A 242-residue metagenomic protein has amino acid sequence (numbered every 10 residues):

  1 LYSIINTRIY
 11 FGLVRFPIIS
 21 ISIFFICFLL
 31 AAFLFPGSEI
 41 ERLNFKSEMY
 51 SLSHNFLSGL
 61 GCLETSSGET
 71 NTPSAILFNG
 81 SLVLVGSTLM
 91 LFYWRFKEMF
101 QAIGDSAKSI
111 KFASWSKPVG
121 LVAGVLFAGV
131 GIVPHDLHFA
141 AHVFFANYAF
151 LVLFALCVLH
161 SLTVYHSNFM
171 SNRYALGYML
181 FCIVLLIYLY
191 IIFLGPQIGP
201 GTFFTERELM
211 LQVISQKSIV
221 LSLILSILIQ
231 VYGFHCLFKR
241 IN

Functional and structural regions predicted by a protein language model:
F11-I40: N-terminal signal-anchor transmembrane alpha helix
L13-F24, F78-S81, V85, S116-A123 (+3 more regions): Hydrophobic alpha-helical transmembrane segments of polytopic
N44-N71: Extracytosolic (periplasmic/ER-lumenal) interhelical loops and adjacent juxtamembrane/interface segments of multi-pass
L63-W94: Individual transmembrane alpha-helix segments
S87-V119: Cytoplasmic juxtamembrane regions at transmembrane-helix boundaries
W115-Y165: Membrane-proximal helix-loop-helix units in multi-pass membrane proteins
L156-N242: Terminal transmembrane helical module of multi-pass membrane proteins
